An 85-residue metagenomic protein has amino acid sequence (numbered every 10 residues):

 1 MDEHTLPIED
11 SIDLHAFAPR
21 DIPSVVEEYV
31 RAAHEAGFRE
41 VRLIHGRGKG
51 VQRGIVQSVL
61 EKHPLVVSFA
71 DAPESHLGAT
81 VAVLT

Functional and structural regions predicted by a protein language model:
M1-T85: Long, charged, low-complexity intrinsically disordered regions
